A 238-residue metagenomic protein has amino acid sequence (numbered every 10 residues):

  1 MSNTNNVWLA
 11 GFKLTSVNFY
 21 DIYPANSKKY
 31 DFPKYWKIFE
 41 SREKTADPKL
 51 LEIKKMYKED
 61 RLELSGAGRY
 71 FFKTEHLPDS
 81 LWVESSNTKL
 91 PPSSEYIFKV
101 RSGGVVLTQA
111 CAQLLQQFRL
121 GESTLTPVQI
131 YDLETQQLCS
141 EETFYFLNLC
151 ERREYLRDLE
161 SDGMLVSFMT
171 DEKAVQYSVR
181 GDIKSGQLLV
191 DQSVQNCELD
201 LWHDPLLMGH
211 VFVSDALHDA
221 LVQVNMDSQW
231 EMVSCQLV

Functional and structural regions predicted by a protein language model:
S2-H76: A structured, charge-rich N-terminal accessory region that forms the first stable segment of a protein and links
D60-F98: Long, hydrophobic/aromatic-enriched structural stretches that serve as scaffold segments
W82-E154: Aromatic- and glycine-enriched beta-alpha-beta binding-site module
Y96, L201-H203: A short acidic-Thr-Gly-centered motif at the start of a beta-strand
T108-Q109, V211-D215, L221: Short coil/turn motifs at helix boundaries and re-entrant loops, enriched in small/polar and proline residues
T124-E134, D227-V238: Short glycine-rich, low-complexity/disordered patches
Q137-L201: Aromatic/basic-lined ligand-recognition segments that form π-stacking hydrophobic pockets flanked by Lys/Arg to engage
P205-M208: Acidic/histidine-enriched, beta-strand-rich ligand/metal-binding domains
